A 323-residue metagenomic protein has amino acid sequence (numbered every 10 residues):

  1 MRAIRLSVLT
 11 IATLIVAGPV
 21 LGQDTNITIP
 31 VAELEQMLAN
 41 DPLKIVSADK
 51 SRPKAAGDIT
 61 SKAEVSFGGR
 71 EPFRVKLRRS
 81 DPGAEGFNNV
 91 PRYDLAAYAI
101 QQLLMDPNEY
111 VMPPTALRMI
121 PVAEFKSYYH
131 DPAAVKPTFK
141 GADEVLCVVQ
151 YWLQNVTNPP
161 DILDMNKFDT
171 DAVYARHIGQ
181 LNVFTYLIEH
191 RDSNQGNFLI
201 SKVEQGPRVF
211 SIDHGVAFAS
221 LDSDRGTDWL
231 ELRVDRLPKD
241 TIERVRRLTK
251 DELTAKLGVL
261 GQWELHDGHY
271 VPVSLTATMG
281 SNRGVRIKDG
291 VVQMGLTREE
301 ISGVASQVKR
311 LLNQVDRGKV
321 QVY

Functional and structural regions predicted by a protein language model:
M1-V8: Bacterial N-terminal signal peptides that target proteins for export
L9-T10, V20: Cleavable N-terminal signal peptides
G22-Y323: Phosphate/dinucleotide-binding and metal-coordinating scaffold of catalytic cores in nucleotide-dependent enzymes
